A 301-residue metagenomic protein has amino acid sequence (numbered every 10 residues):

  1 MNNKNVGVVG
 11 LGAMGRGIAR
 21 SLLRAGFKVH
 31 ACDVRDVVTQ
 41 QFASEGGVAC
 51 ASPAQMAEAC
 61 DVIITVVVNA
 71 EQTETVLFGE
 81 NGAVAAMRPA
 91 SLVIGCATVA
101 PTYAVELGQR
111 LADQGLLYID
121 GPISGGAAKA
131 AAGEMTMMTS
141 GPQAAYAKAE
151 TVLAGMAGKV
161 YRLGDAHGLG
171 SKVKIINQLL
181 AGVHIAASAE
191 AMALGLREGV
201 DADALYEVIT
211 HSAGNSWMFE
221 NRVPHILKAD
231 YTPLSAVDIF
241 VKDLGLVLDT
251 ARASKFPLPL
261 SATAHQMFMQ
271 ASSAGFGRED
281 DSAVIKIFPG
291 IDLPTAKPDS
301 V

Functional and structural regions predicted by a protein language model:
M1-V66, S91: NAD(P)+-binding Rossmann beta1-loop-alpha1 motif at the extreme N-terminus of oxidoreductases
L11, T98-Q178: Rossmann-fold dinucleotide-binding core
P53-T65, N69-L116: Rossmann-fold NAD(P) dinucleotide-binding segment
A132-G133, M137-S140, Y161, H167-E198 (+3 more regions): Active-site-proximal catalytic alpha-helix in oxidoreductases
S171, L180, N215-E279: Interdomain hinge/lid region at the active-site interface of Rossmann-like NAD(P)-dependent oxidoreductases
S273-V301: NAD(P)-dependent dehydrogenase/reductase Rossmann-like domain
